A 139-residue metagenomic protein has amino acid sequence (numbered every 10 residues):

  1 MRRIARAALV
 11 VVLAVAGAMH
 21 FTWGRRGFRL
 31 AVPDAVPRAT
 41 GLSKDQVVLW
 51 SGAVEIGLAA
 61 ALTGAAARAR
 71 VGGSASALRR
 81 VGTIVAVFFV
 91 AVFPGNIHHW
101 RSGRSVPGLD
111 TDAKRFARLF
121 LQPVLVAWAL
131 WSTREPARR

Functional and structural regions predicted by a protein language model:
M1-R139: Membrane-interface extramembranous regions
